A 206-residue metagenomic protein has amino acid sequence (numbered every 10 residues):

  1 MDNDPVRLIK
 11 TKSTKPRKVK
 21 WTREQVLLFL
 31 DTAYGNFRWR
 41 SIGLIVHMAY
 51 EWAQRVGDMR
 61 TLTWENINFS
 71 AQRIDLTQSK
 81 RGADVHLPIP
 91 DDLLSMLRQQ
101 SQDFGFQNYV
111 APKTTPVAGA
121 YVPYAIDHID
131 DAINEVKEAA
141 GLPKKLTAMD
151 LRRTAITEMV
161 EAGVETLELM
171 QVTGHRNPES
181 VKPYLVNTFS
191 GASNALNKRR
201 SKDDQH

Functional and structural regions predicted by a protein language model:
M1, K15, F37-R40, A120-H128 (+1 more regions): N-terminal core-binding DNA-recognition domain of tyrosine site-specific recombinases/integrases
D2-V56, R60, F104, R152: Basic, Lys/Arg- and aromatic-enriched nucleic-acid-binding interface segment
R7-K10, K20, Q25, W52-Q54 (+1 more regions): Conserved tyrosine-mediated DNA breakage-rejoining catalytic core shared by Y-recombinases
K15, S79-Q99, Q107-N134: C-terminal catalytic core of Y-nucleophile DNA break-rejoin enzymes
K20, Q78-G82, T173-K198: Catalytic-site neighborhood detector that most strongly recognizes the C-terminal catalytic loop/helix of tyrosine
D31-W39, W52, L87, D103-F106 (+1 more regions): Short, basic (Lys/Arg/His-rich) helix/loop patches that form interaction surfaces in the mid-to-C-terminal regions
N66-R73, P143, V164-Y184: Short, polar N-cap/turn motifs at the start of nucleic acid-interacting alpha helices
K113-G119, K198-H206: C-terminal secondary-structure termini that scaffold catalytic or DNA-interacting sites
